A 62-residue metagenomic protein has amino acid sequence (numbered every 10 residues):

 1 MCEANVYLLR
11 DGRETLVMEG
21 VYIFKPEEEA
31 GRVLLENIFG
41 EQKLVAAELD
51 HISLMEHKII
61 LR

Functional and structural regions predicted by a protein language model:
C2-R10, T15-R62: Compact, glycine-rich, soluble single-domain proteins
